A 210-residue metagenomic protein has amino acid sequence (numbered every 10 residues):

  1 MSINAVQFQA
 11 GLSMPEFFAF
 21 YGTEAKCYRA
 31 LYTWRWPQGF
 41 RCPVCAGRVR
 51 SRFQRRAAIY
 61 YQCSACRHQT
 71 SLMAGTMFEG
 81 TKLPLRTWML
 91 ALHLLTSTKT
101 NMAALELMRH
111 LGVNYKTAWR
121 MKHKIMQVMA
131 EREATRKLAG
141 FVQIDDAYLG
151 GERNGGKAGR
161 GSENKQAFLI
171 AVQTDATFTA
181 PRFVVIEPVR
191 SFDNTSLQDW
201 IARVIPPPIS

Functional and structural regions predicted by a protein language model:
M1-S210: Residue-level recognition of single "structural anchor" positions that define or cap local secondary structure
